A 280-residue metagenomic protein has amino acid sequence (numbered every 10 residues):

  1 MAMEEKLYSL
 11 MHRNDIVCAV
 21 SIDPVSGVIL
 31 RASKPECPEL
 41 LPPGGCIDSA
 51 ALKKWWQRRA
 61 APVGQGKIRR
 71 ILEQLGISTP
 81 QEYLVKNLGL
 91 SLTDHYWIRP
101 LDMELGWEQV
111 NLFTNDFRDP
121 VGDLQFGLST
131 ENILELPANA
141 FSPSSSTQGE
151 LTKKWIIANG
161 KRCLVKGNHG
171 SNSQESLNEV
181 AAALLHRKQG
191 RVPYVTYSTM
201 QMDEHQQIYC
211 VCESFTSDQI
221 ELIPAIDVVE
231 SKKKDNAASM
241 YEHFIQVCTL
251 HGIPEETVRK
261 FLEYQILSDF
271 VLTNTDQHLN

Functional and structural regions predicted by a protein language model:
M1-L267, V271-T273, N280: Phosphate/dinucleotide-binding and metal-coordinating scaffold of catalytic cores in nucleotide-dependent enzymes
